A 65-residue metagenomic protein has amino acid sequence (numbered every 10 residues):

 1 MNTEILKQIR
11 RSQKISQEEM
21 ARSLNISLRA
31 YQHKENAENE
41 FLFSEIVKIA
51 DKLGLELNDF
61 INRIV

Functional and structural regions predicted by a protein language model:
N2, Q13, N39-L42: Flexible coil/turn residues that form the inter-helical turn or adjacent wing/linker of helix-turn-helix
E4-S23: Short basic helix-loop element that most often maps to the first helix and adjoining turn of HTH DNA-binding modules
K7, Q32-H33, I61: Key DNA-contacting residues within the recognition helix of helix-turn-helix
S16, S27-A30, E56: Short coil turns linking two alpha-helices in DNA-binding domains
M20, G54-V65: Short C-terminal boundary/hinge segments that cap the last helix of small helical domains
N25, S44-D59: DNA major-groove recognition helix of helix-turn-helix/homeodomain DNA-binding modules
I26-E40: Recognition helix of helix-turn-helix/homeodomain-like DNA-binding domains that insert into the DNA major groove
